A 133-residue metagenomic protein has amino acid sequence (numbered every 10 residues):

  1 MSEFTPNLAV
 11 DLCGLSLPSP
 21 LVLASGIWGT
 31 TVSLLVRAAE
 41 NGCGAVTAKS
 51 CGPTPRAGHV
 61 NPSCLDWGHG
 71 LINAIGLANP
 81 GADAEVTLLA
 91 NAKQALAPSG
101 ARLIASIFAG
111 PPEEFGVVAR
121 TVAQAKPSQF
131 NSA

Functional and structural regions predicted by a protein language model:
M1-L103, F108-G110: N-terminal capping/small domains of soluble enzymes
I107-A133: Conserved alpha/beta-domain cores
